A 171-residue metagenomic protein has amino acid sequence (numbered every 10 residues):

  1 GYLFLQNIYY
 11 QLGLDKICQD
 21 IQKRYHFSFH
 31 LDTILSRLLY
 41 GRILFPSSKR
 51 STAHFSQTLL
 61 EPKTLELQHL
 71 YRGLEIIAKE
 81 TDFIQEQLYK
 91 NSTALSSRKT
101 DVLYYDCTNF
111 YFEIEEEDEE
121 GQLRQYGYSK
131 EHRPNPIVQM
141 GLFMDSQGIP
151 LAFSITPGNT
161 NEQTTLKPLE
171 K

Functional and structural regions predicted by a protein language model:
G1-Q125, P134, G141-N161, L166-K167: Dynamic "connector" segments at or just before major functional cores
G127-S129: Conserved beta-alpha junction segments in alpha/beta enzyme cores
K171: Phosphate/diphosphate-binding loops
